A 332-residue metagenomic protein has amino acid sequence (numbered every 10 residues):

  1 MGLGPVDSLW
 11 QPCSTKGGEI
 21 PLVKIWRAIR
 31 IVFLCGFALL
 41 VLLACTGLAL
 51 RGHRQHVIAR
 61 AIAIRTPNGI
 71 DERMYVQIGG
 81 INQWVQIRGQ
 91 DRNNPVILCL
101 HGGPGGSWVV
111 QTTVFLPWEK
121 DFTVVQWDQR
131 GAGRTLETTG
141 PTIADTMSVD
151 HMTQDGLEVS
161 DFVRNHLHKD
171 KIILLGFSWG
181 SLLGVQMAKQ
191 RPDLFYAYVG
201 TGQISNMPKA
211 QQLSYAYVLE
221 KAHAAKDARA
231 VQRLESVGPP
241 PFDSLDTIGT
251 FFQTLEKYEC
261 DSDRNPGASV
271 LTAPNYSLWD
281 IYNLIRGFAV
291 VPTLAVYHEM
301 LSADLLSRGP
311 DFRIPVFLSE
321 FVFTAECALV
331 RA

Functional and structural regions predicted by a protein language model:
N94-G103: Short beta-strand element of the alpha/beta-hydrolase
S107-L116: The serine-hydrolase catalytic nucleophile loop
W108-V109, G131-M147: Glycine-rich "HGGG/HGxG" loop immediately N-terminal to the catalytic nucleophile of the alpha/beta-hydrolase
E119-E137: Conserved alpha/beta-hydrolase
H151-K171: Conserved acidic catalytic loop of the alpha/beta-hydrolase fold
D170-K209: Conserved hydrolase catalytic core segment
L213, L219-I314: Alpha/beta-hydrolase
T324-V330: Conserved alpha/beta-hydrolase "acid-adjacent" motif
